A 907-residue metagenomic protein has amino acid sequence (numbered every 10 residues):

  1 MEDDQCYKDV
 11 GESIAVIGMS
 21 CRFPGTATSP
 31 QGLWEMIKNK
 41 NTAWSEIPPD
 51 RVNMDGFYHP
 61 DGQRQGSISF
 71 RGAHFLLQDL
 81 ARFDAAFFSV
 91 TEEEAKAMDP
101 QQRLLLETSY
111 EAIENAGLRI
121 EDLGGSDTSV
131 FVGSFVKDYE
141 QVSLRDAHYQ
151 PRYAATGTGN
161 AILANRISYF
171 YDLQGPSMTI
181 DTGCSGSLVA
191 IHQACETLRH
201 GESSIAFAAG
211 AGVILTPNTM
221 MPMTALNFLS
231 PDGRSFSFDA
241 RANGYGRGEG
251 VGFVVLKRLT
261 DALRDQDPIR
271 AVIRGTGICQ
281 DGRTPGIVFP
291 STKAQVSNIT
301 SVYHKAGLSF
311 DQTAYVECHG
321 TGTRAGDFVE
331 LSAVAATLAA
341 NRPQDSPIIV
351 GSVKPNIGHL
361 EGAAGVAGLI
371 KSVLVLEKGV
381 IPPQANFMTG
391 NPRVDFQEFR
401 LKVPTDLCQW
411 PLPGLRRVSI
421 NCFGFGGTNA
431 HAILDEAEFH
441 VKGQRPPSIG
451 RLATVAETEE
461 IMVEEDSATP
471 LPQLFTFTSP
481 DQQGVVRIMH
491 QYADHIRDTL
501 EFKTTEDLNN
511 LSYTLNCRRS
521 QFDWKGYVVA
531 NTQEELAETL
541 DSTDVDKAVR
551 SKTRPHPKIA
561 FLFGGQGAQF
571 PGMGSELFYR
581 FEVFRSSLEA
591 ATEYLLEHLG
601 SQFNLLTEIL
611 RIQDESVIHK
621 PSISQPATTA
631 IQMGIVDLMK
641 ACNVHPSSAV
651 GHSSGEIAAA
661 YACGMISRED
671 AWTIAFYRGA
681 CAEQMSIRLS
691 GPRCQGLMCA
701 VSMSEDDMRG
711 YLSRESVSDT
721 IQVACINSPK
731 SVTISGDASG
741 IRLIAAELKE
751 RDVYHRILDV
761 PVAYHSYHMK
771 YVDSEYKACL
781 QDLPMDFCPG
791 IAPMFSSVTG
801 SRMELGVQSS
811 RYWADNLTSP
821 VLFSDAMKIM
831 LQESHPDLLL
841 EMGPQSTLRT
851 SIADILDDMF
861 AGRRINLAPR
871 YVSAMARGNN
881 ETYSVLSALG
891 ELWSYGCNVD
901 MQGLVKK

Functional and structural regions predicted by a protein language model:
M1-R22, Y58-H59, R64-G66, L80 (+11 more regions): Short, low-complexity connector segments at domain boundaries
E2-I461, S616, D637, S667-D670 (+5 more regions): Condensing-enzyme catalytic core of the thiolase-fold
I17, S67, R71-D79, T405 (+13 more regions): Flexible, low-complexity linker/boundary loops enriched in proline and small hydrophobic residues that flank enzymatic
M19-R22, N41-T42, P290-K305, S419-I559 (+4 more regions): Flexible catalytic loop/linker elements that gate and position reactive groups at enzyme active sites
H148-R152, I180, S235-N243, Q280-G286 (+12 more regions): Short beta-alpha connecting loops at secondary-structure transitions that line or flank enzyme active sites
G275-T276, Q280-G286, E538-T539, D544-K547 (+4 more regions): Acyltransferase
A325-A333, Q845-G862: Short Gly/Thr/Asp-enriched flexible loops that form oxyanion-binding sites at enzyme active sites
F563-R611: Active-site machinery of serine-nucleophile hydrolases
